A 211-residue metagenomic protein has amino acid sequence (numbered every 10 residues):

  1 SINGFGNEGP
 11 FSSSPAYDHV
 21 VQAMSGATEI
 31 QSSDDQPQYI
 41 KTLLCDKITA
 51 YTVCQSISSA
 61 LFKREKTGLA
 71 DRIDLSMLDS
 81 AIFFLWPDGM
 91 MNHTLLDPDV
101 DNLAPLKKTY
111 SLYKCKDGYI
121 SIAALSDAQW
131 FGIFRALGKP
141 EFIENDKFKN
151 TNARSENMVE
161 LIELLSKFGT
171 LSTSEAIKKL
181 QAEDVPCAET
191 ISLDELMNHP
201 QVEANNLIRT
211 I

Functional and structural regions predicted by a protein language model:
S1-I120, A124-L125: Active-site-adjacent "lid/gating" segments in soluble enzymes
N3, N145-F148, I191-S192, I208: Short loop/turn and capping residues at structural boundaries
E8, A81, N150, L196-M197: Short secondary-structure capping/turn micro-motifs that flank functional sites
S12-S13, R154-M158, H199-E203: Short secondary-structure transition/capping segments
H19-A23, E163-S166, N206-I211: Short, structured secondary-structure boundary patches
K108-E183, C187: Aromatic-enriched alpha-helical interface/lid elements that frame and gate functional surfaces
A182-I211: A glycine-rich dinucleotide-binding beta-alpha-beta segment and adjacent secondary-structure elements that constitute
